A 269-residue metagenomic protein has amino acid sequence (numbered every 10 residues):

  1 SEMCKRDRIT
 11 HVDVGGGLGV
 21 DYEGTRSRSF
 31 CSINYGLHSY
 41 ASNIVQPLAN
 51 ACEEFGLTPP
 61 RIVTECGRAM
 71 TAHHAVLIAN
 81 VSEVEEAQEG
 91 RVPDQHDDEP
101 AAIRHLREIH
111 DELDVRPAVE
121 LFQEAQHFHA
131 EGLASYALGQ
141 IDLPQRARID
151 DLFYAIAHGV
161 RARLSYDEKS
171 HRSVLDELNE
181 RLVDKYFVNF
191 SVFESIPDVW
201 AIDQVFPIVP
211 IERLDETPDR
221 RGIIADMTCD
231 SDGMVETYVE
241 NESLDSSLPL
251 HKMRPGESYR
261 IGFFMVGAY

Functional and structural regions predicted by a protein language model:
M3-C4: Short, small-residue-biased leader/transition segments that mark boundaries at the very start of proteins
V12-D21, T64-A69: Glycine-rich beta-strand-to-loop/alpha-helix junction loops that act as flexible
D21-S39, A69-V84: Short glycine/threonine-rich loop-to-helix capping motif typified by GTGT followed within a few residues by an Asp-Pro
L37-A51: Alpha-helix-loop-beta-strand connector modules within alpha/beta enzyme cores
A49-Y269: Charged (often Lys/Glu-rich) extended helix/loop segments that serve as interaction or gating elements
